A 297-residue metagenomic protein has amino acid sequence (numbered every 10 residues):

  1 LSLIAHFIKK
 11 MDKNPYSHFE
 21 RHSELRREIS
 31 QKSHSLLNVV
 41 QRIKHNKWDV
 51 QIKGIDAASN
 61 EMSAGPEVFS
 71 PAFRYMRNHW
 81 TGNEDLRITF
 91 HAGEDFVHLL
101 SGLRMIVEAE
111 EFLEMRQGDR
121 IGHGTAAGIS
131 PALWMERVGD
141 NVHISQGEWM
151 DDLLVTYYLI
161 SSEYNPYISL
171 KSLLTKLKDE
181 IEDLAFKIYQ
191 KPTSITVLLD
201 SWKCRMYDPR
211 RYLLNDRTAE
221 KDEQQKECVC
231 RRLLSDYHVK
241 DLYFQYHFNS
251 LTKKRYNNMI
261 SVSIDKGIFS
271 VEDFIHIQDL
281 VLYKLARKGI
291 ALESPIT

Functional and structural regions predicted by a protein language model:
L1-T297: Extended, charged catalytic domains and RNA/DNA-binding interfaces, predominantly in divalent-metal-using enzymes
